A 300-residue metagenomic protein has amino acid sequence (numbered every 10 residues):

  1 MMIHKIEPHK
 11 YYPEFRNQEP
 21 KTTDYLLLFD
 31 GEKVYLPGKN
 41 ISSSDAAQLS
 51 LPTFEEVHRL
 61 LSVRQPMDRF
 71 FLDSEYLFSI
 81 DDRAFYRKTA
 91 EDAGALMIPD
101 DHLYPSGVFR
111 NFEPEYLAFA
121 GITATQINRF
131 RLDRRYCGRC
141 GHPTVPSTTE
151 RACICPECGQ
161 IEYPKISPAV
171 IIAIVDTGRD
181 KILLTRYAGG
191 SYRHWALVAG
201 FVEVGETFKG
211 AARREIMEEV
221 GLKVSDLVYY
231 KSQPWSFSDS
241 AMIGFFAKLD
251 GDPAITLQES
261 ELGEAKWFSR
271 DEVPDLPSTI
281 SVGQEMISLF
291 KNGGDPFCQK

Functional and structural regions predicted by a protein language model:
M1-S62: General detector of N-terminal leader/presequence modules that precede the first folded domain
V34-L36, R83-K88, D180-R186, L197 (+1 more regions): Short, well-ordered strand-loop elements centered on a beta-strand within folded domains, enriched for acidic residues
L60-N111, V202-L289, G294-Q299: Unchanged
D92-R135, R139: A gly/proline- and charged-residue-enriched helix-loop-helix capping module
T123-V175: Cys/His-rich short segments
D133, P168-A169, G178-R179, S191 (+2 more regions): A generic structural signal for well-ordered coil/turn residues at beta-strand boundaries that shape enzyme active-site
T149, I166-S167, A196, D239-S240 (+1 more regions): Short glycine/proline-enriched turns and hinge-like loops at secondary-structure junctions
A152-A196, F201, K223-V224, A247-L249: N-terminal strand-loop-strand
